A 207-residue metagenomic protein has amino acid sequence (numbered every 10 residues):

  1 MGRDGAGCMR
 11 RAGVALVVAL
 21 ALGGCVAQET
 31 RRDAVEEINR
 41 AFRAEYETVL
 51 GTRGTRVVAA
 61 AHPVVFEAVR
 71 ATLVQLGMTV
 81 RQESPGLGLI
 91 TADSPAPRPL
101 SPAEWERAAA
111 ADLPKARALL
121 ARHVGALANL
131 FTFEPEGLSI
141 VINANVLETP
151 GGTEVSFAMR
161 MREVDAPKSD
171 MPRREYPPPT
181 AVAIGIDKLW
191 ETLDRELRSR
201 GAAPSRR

Functional and structural regions predicted by a protein language model:
G2-V14: Bacterial N-terminal signal peptides that target proteins for export
L22-G24: C-terminal motif of bacterial Sec signal peptides marking the signal peptidase cleavage site
V26-R207: Ser/Thr-rich, low-complexity intrinsically disordered terminal regions
